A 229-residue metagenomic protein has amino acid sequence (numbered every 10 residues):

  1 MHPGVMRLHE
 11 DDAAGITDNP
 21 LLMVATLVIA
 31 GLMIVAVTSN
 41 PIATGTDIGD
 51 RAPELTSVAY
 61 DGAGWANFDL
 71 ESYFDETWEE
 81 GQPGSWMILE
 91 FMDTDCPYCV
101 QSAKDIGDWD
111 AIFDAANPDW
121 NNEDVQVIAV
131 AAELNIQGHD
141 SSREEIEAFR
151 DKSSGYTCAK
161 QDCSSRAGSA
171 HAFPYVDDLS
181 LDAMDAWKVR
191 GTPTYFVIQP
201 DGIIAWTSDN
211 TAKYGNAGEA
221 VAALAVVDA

Functional and structural regions predicted by a protein language model:
M1-G64, A229: N-terminal targeting signals for export/organelle localization
E54-M87: A short beta-strand-turn-helix
A59-Y60, D124, I198-Q199: Short, acidic, Ser/Thr-enriched surface-loop or helix-capping motifs
G84-M87, M92-D95, L134, G191: Short pre-active-site segment immediately N-terminal to redox-active cysteine/selenocysteine motifs in thiol-based
C96-V100, Y195: The canonical Cys-X-X-Cys-His
V100-R166, L179-A186: Structural microenvironment flanking redox-active thiols in thiol-disulfide oxidoreductases
R166-D228: Thiol/disulfide oxidoreductase modules built on the thioredoxin-like
